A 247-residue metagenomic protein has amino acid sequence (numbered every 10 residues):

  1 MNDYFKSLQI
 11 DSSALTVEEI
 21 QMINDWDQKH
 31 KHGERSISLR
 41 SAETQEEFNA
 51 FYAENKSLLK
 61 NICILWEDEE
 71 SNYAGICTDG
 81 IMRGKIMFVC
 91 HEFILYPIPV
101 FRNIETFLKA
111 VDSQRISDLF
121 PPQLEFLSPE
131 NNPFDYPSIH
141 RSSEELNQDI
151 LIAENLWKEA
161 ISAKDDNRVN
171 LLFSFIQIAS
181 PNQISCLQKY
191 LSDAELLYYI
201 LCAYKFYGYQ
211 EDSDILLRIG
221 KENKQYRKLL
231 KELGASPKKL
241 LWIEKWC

Functional and structural regions predicted by a protein language model:
M1-I81, H140, Y207, R227-E232 (+1 more regions): A surface-exposed partner-binding patch
H30, V111, R115-D118, N131 (+3 more regions): Short, flexible helical or helix-coil boundary motifs
T44-I150: Long, contiguous interaction/recruitment modules in multidomain scaffold/adaptor proteins
G80-K85, I215-I219, Y226: A generic tandem-repeat structural signature
E130-F134, K158-D166, L191-S192: HEAT-repeat alpha-solenoid elements in large eukaryotic scaffold proteins
Y136-L146, N167-I178, K189, Y198-Q210 (+1 more regions): Structural detector for internal amphipathic alpha-helices that build alpha-solenoid repeat scaffolds
N147-A160, I178-S192, Q210-K221, K239-C247: Amphipathic alpha-helical scaffolding segments comprising HEAT/armadillo-like alpha-solenoid repeats
A163-D165, D193-L196, E222-R227: Short inter-helical turns and helix N-cap capping residues of alpha-solenoid HEAT/ARM repeat scaffolds
